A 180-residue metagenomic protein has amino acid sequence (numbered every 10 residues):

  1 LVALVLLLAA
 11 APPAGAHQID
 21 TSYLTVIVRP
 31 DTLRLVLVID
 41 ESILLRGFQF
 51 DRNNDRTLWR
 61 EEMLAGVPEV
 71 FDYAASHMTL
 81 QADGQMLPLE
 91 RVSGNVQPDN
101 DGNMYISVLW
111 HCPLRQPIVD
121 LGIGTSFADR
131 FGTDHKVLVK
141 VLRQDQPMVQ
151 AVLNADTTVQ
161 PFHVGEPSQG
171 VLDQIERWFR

Functional and structural regions predicted by a protein language model:
L1-V5: Sec-dependent signal peptide recognition, specifically the positively charged N-region followed immediately by
G15-F179: N-terminal soluble domains immediately following signal/targeting peptides that reside in extracytoplasmic
